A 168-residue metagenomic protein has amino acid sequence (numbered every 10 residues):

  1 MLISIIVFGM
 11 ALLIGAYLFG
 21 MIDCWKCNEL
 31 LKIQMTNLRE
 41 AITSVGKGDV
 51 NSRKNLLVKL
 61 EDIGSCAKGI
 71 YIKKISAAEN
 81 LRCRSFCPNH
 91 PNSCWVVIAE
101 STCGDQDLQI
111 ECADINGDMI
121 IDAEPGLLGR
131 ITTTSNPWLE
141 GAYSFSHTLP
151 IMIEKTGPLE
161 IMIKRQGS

Functional and structural regions predicted by a protein language model:
M1-L2: Hydrophobic, aromatic-rich alpha-helical transmembrane segments and their membrane-interface anchor motifs
I6-S168: Long, compositionally biased, intrinsically disordered regions
